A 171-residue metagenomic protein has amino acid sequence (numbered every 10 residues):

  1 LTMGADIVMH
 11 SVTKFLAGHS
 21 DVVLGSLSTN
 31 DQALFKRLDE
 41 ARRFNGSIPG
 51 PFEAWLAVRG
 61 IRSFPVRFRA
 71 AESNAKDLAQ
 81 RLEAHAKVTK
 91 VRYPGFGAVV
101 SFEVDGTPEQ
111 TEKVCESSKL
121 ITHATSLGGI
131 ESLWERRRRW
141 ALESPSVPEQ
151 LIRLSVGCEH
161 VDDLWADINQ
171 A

Functional and structural regions predicted by a protein language model:
L1-K87, V91-R92: Conserved PLP-enzyme active-site core in the AAT-like
G25-L27, V100, W134: Well-ordered beta-strand positions enriched in small/hydrophobic/aromatic, beta-favoring residues
Q32-D39, L120-L133: Mobile, glycine-enriched helix-loop/loop "lid" segments at the mouths of ligand-binding/catalytic clefts that gate
L38, E112-K119, D167-A171: Short amphipathic alpha-helices in soluble, non-transmembrane regions that often serve as interface/regulatory elements
A57-V66, A98-D105, I152-G157: Short, well-ordered beta-strand elements within core beta-sheets of diverse protein domains
R67, S132-A171: PLP-dependent enzyme catalytic core of the Aspartate aminotransferase-like
K76-K119, T125-G128, R138-S146: Conserved small-domain helix->loop->beta segment predominantly found in fold-type I
